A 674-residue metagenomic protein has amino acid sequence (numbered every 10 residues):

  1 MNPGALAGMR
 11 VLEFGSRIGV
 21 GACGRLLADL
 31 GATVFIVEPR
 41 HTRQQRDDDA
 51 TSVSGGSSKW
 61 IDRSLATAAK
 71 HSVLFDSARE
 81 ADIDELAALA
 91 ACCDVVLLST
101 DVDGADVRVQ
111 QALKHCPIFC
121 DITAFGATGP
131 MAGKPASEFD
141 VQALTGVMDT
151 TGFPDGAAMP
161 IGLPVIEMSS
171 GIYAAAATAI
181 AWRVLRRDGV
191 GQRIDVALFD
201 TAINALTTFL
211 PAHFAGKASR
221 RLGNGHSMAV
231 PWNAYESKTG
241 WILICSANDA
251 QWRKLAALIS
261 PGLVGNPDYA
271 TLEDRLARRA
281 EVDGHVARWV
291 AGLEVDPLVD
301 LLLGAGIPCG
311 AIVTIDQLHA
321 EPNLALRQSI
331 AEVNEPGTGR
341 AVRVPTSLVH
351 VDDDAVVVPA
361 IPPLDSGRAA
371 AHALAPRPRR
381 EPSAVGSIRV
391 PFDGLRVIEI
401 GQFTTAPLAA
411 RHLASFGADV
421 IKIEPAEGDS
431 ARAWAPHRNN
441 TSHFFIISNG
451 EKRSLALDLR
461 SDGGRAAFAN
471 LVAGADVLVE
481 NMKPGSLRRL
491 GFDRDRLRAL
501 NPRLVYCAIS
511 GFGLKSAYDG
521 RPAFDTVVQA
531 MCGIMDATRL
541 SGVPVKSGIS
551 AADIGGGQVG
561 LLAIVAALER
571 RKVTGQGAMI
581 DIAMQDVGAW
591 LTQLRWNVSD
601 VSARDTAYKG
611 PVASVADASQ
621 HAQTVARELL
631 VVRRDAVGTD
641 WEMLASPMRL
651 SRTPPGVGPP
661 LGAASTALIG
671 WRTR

Functional and structural regions predicted by a protein language model:
M1-R187, H285, S366-M579, M584 (+3 more regions): N-terminal helix-loop segment corresponding to the beta1-alpha1 unit of nucleotide/adenylate-binding folds
N2, V333-P391, G638-R674: Flexible, small-/acidic-enriched active-site or ligand-binding loops
S64, V230-E236, I446, T639: Short, surface-exposed beta-strand/loop micro-motifs that present aromatic residues
T123-G126, L198-I203, T239-W241, A247-A250 (+5 more regions): Glycine-rich beta-alpha junction loops
A158-S169, G191-R193, L222-H226, V230-W232 (+4 more regions): A short glycine-threonine-serine/GTX helix/turn-capping micro-motif
A181-G223, L298, A311-Q317, A567-T606 (+1 more regions): Substrate-binding/catalytic subdomain of NAD(P)-dependent oxidoreductase enzymes
V230-A305, C309, P322, V385 (+4 more regions): Aromatic-enriched alpha-helical interface/lid elements that frame and gate functional surfaces
V286, V290, E294-H350, Y608-S651: C-terminal core of ALDH-fold dehydrogenases
